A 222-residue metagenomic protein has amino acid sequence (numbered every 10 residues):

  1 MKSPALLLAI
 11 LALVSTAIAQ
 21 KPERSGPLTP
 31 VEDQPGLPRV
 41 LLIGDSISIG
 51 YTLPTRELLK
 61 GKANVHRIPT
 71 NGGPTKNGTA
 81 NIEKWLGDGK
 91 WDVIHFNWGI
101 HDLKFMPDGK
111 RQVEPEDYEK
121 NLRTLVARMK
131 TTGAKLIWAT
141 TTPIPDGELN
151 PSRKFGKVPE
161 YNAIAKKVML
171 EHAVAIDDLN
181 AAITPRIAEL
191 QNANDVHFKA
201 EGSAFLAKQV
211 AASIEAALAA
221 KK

Functional and structural regions predicted by a protein language model:
M1-L42, S48-N64, G87-K90, T131 (+1 more regions): N-terminal secretory targeting modules
D33, E57-N64, N77-K222: Alpha-helical cap/lid subdomain in secreted, periplasmic, or secretory-pathway luminal O-acyl-processing enzymes
L42-I43, A139: Short hydrophobic segments within beta-strands
I43-G44, T70: Small/polar loops that bind or transfer phosphate-bearing groups
D45-S46, I100: Active-site metal-binding loops of divalent metal-dependent hydrolases
I47-S48, A181: Short, glycine/acidic-enriched loop or turn micro-motifs at the edges of active sites
G50, K76-N77: Residues that form or flank phosphate/diphosphate-binding pockets in enzymes that use nucleotide phosphates
R67-P74: Short beta->alpha junction loops
